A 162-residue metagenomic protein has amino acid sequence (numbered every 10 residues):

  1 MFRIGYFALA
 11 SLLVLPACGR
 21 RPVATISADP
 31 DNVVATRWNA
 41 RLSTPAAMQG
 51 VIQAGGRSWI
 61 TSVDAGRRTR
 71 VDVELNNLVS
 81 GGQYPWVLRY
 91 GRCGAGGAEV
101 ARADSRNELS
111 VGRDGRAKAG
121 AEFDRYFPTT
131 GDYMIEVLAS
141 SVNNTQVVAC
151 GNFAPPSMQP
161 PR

Functional and structural regions predicted by a protein language model:
M1-F7: Bacterial N-terminal signal peptides that target proteins for export
F7-L13: Hydrophobic alpha-helical targeting segments used for export or membrane insertion
L15-A17: C-terminal motif of bacterial Sec signal peptides marking the signal peptidase cleavage site
G19-R162: N-terminal leader/targeting pre-sequences
